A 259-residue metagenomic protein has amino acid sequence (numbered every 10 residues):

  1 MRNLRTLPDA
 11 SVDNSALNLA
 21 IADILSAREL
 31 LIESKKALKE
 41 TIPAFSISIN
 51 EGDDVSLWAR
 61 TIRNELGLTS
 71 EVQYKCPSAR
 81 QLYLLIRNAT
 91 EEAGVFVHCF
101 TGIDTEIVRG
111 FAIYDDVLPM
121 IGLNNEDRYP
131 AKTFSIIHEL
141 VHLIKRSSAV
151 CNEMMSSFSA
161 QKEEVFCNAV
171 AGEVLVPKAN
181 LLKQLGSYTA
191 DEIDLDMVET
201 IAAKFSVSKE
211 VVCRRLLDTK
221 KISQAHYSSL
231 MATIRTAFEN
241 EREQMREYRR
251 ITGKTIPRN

Functional and structural regions predicted by a protein language model:
M1-N259: Active-site hotspot residues in diverse enzymes, especially metal/ion-binding acidic/histidine motifs
